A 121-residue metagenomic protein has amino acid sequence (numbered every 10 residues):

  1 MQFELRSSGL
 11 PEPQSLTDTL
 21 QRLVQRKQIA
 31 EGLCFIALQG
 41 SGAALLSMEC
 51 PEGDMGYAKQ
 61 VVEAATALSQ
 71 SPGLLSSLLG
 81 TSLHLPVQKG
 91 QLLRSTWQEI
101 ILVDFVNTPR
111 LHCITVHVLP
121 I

Functional and structural regions predicted by a protein language model:
M1-I121: Active-site histidine-anchored catalytic micro-motif
